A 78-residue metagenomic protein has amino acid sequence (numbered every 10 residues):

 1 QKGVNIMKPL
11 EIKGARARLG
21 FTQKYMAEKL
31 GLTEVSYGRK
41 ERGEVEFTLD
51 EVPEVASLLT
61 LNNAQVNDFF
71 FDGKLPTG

Functional and structural regions predicted by a protein language model:
Q1-N5, A17-L19, S57, A64-G78: Short, charged recognition helix plus adjacent turn of helix-turn-helix-like nucleic-acid-binding domains
G3-P9, E41: N-terminal cationic leader/targeting segments used for protein routing and processing
L10, G20-F21, F47-D50: Residue-level signal for the short linker/turn that defines the boundary of a DNA-recognition helix
K13, G38-R39, N67: Key DNA-contacting residues within the recognition helix of helix-turn-helix
A17, G31, R42-E44, F71: Residue-level detection of the helix-turn-helix DNA-binding "recognition helix"
G20-R39: Short alpha-helical DNA-recognition segment
E44-S57: Short, basic-rich loop-to-helix N-cap that marks the start of a DNA-contacting helix
